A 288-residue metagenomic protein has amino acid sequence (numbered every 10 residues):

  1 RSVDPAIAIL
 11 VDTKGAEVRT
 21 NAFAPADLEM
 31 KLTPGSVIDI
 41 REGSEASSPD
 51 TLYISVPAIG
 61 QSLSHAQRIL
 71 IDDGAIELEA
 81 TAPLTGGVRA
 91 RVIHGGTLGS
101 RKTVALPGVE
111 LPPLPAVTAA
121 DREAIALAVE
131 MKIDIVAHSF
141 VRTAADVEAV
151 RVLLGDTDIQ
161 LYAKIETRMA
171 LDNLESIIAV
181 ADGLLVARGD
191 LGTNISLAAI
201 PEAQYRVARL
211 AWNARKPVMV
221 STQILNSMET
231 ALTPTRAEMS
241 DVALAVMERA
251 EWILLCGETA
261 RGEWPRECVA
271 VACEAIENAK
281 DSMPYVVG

Functional and structural regions predicted by a protein language model:
R1-G288: Non-catalytic helical/linker scaffolds that mediate oligomerization, partner binding, and domain coupling around large
